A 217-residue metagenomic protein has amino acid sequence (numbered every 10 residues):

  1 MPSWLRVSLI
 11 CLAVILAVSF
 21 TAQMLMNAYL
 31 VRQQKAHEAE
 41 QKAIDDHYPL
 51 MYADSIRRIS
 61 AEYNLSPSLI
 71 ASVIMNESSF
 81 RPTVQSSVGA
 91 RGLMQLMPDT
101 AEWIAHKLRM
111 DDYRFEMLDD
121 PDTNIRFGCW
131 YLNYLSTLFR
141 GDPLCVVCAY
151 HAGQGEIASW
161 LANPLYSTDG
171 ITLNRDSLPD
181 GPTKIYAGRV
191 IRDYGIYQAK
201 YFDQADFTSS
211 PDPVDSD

Functional and structural regions predicted by a protein language model:
M1-W4: N-terminal Lys/Arg-rich, disordered targeting/topogenic segments
S8-L25: Hydrophobic membrane-insertion alpha-helices, especially the h-region of bacterial N-terminal signal peptides
N27-D217: Catalytic glycan-binding domains that act on GlcNAc-containing polysaccharides
